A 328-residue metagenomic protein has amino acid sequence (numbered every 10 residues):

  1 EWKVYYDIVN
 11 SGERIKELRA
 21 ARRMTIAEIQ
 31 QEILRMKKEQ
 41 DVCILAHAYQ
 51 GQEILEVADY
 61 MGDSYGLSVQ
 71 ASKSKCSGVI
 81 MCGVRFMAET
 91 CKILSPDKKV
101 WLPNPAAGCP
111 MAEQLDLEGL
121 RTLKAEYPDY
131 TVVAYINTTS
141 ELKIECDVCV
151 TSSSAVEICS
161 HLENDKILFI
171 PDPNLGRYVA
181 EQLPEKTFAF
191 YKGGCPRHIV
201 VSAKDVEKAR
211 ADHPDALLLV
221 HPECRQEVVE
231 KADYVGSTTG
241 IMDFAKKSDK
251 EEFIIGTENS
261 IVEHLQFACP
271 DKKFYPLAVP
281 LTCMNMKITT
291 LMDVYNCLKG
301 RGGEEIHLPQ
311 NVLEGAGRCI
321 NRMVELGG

Functional and structural regions predicted by a protein language model:
E1-W2: Long, compositionally biased, glycine/small-hydrophobic-enriched stretches that function as flexible linkers, tethers
Y5, V9, R22-I255, I261-G328: Active-site loop-to-helix "anion-binding N-cap" substructures in soluble metabolic enzymes
D7-E17: A short, Lys/Arg-rich alpha-helix, primarily the initiator
